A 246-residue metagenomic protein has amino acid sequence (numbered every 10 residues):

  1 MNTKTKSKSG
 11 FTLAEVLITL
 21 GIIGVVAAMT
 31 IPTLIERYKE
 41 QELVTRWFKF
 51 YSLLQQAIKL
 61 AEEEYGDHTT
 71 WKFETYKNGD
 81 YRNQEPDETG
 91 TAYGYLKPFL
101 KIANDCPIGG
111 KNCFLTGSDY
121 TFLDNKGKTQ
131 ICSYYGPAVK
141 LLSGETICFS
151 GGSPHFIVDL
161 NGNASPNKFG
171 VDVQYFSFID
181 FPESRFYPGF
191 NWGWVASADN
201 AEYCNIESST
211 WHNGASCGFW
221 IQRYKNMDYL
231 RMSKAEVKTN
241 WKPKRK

Functional and structural regions predicted by a protein language model:
M1-K6: N-terminal secretory signal peptides that target proteins for export/translocation
S7-K39: N-terminal single-pass transmembrane signal-anchor helix
T12, E42, E62-G66: Short, Lys/Arg-rich amphipathic alpha-helical interaction segments that bind nucleic acids or acidic protein surfaces
T33-L54, I58: Aliphatic-rich helix starts adjacent to a transmembrane/signal segment
Q55-E74: Alpha-helix exit/C-cap motif
Y76-N78: Low-complexity, polar-biased intrinsically disordered regions enriched in Pro/Ser/Thr/Gly
D80-K246: Intrinsically disordered, low-complexity regions enriched in Pro/Ser/Thr/Gly and acidic residues
